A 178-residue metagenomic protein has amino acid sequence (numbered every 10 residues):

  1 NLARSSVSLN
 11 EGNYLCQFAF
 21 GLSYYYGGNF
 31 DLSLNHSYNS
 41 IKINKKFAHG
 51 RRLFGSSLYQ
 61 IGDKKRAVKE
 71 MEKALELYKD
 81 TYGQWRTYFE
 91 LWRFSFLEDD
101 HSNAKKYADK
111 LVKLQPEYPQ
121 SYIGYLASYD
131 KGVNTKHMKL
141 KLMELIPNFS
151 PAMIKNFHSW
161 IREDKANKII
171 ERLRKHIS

Functional and structural regions predicted by a protein language model:
L2-V7, N13-C16, Y24, D31-S178: Alpha-helical protein-protein interaction modules
